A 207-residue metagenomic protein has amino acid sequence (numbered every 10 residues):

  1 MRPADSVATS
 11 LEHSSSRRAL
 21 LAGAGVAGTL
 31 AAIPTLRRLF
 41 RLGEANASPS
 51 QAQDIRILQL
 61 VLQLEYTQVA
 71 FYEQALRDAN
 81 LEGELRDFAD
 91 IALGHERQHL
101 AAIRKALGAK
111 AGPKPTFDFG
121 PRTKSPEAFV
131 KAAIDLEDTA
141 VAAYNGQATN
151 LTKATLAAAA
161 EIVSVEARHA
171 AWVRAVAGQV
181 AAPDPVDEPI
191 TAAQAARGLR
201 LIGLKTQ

Functional and structural regions predicted by a protein language model:
R2-S15, A22-Q207: All-alpha RGS (Regulator of G-protein Signaling) helical domain and cognate RGS-like helical scaffolds
